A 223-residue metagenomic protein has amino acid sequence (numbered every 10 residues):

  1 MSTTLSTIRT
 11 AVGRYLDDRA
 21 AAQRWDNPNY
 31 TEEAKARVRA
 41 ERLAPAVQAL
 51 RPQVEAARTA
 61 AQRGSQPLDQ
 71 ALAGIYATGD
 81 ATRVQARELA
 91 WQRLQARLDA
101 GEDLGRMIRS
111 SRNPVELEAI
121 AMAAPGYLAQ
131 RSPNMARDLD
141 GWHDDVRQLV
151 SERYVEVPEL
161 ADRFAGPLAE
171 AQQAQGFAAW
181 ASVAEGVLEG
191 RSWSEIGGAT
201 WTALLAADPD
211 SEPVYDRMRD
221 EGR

Functional and structural regions predicted by a protein language model:
M1-S2, N29: A detector of low-complexity, intrinsically disordered, Ser/Thr/Gly/Pro/Ala-rich segments
S2-S6, A34-D144: Long, charge-patterned amphipathic interaction tracts in eukaryotic proteins
L5-A22, D26: Acidic, low-complexity proline/glycine-rich segments
A21, P28, P52, A56-T59 (+3 more regions): Intrinsically disordered or highly flexible coil/loop and linker segments, enriched in small and charged/polar residues
R24-Y30, A136: Charged, low-complexity interaction regions
M122-A179, V183: Preference for long, well-ordered alpha-helical segments
L160-R223: Charge-dense, extended regions
